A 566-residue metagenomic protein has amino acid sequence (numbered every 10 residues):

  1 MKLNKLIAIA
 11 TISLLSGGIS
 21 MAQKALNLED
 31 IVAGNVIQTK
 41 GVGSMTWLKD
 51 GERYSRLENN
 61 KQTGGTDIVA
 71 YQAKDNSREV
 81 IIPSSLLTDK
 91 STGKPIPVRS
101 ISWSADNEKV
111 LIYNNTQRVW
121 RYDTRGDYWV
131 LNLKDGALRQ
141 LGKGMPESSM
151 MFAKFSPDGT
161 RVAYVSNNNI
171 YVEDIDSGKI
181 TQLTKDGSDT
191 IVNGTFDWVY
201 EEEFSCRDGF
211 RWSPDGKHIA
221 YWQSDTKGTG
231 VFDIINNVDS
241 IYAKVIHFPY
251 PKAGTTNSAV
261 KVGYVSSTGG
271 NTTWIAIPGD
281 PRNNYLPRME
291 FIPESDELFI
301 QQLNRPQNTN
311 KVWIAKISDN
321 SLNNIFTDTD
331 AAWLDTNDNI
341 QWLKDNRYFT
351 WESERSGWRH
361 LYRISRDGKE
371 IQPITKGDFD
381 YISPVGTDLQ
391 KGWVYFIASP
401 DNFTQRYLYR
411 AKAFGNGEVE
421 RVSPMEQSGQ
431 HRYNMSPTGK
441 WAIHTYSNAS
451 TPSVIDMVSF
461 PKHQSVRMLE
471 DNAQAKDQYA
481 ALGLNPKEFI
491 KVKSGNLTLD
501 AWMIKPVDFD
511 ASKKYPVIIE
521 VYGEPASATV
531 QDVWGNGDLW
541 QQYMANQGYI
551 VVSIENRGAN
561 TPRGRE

Functional and structural regions predicted by a protein language model:
M1, I19-S20: Glycine-centered signal
M1-A8: Bacterial N-terminal signal peptides that target proteins for export
A8, I12-S13, S20-W441, S447-S453 (+1 more regions): Beta-propeller folds
L14-G17, D532-W534: Hydrophobic alpha-helical membrane context
L15, D135, S188, G523-A526 (+1 more regions): Short connector loops/turns at beta-strand edges and beta->alpha or beta->beta junctions
V231-I234, P287-R288, S295, P424 (+1 more regions): Serine-hydrolase catalytic core recognition
